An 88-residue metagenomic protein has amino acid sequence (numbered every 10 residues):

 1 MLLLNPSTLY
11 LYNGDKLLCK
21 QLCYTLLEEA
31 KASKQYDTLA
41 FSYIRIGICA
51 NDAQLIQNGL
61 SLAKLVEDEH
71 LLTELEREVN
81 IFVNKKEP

Functional and structural regions predicted by a protein language model:
M1, T38-F41, E74: Residue register of alpha-helical TPR repeats
M1-A30: Eukaryotic tandem repeat interaction scaffolds
P6, L39, Y43-I46, G59 (+1 more regions): Structural register within alpha-helical repeat arrays
L9-Y12, E29, S42, C49 (+2 more regions): Residue-level signature for tetratricopeptide repeat
N13, S33, I46-A53, V66 (+1 more regions): Structural motif corresponding to the intra-repeat A-B loop/turn of tetratricopeptide repeats
L17, D37, A53-Q57, H70: Residue register within tetratricopeptide repeats
Y24-Q35, L60-D68: Amphipathic alpha-helical segments of tetratricopeptide repeats
G59-P88: Terminal, low-structured helical/coil segments at or just beyond the last alpha-helical repeat
